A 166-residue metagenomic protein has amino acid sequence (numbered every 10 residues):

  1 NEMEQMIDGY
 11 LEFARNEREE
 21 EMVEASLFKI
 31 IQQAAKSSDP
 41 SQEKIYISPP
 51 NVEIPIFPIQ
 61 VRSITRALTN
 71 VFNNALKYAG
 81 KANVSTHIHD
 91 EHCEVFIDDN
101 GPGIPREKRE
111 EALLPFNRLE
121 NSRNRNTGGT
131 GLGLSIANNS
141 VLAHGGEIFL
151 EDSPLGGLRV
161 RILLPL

Functional and structural regions predicted by a protein language model:
N1-K44: Conserved DHp (HisKA) dimerization/phosphotransfer helix of two-component histidine kinases, i.e., the long coiled-coil
K44-P55, I59, L155: Conserved catalytic submotifs in the C-terminal HATPase_c
K81-E91: Short beta-strand/loop element within the Bergerat-fold HATPase_c
D99: Acidic ATP/Mg2+-coordinating residue in the GHKL
I104-R118: Short conserved segment of the HATPase_c
G128, G133, A137: Short alpha-helical Gxxx[C/S/T] motif in the catalytic ATP-binding
